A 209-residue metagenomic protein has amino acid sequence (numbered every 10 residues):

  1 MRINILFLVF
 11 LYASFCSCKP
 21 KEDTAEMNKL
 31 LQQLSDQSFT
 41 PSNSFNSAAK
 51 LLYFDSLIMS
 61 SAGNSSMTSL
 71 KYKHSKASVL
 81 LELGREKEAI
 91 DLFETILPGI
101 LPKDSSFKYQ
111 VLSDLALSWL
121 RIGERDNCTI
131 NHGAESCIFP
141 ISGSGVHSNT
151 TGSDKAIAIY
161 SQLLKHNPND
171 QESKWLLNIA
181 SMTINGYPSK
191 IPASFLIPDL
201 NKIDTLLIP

Functional and structural regions predicted by a protein language model:
S14-S17: C-terminal motif of bacterial Sec signal peptides marking the signal peptidase cleavage site
L31-S42, L81, L120, E124-N127 (+1 more regions): Specific register positions within alpha-helical solenoid repeats of the TPR/Sel1-like families, i.e., one
F39-L57, G84-L97, N149-I157: Helix-turn-helix repeat elements of alpha-solenoid scaffolds
S69, K76, L115, I122 (+1 more regions): Structural register within alpha-helical repeat arrays
E94-F107, L117-Q162, G186-L206: Short coil/linker segments at helix-helix boundaries
